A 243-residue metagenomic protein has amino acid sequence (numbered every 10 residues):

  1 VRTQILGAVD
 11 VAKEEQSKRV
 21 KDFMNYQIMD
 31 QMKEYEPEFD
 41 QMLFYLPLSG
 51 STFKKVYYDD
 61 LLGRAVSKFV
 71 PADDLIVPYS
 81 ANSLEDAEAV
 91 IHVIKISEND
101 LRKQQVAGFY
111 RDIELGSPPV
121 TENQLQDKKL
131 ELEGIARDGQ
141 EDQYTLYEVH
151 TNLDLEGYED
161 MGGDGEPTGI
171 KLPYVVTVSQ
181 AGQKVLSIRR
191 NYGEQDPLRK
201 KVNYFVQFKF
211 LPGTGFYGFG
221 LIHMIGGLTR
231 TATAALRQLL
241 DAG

Functional and structural regions predicted by a protein language model:
V1-G243: Extended alpha-helical, oligomerization-prone segments that build pores/tubes and scaffolds
